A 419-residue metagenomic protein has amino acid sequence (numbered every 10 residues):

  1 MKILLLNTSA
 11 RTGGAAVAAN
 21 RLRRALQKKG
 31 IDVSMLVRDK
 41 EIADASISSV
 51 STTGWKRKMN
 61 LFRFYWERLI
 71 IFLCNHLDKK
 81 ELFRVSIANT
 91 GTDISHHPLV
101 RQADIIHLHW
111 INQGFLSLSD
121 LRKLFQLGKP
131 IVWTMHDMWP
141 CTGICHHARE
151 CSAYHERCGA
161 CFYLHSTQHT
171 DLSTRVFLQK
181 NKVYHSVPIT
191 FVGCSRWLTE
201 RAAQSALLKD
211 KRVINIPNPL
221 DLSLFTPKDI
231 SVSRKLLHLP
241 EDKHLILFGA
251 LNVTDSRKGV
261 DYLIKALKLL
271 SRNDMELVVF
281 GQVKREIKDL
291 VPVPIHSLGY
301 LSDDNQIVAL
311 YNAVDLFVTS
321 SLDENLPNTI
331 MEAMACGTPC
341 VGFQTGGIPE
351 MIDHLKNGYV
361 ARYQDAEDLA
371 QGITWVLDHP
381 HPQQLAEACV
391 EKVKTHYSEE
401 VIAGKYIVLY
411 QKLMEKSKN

Functional and structural regions predicted by a protein language model:
T142-H147, T167-L224, I230: A short, active-site helix/loop in glycosyltransferases that binds the activated sugar's phosphate group
L239-K258, I264-L267: Conserved donor-binding/catalytic core segment of Leloir-type glycosyltransferases
G281-V308, L316: Nucleotide-activated donor-binding/catalytic signature segment of Leloir-type glycosyltransferases, i.e., the conserved
L322: Aromatic "clamp/platform" in nucleotide-sugar-dependent glycosyltransferases that forms part of the donor/acceptor
M331-E332, T345-L355, Y359-V360: Short acidic/histidine- and often glycine-rich active-site loop of Leloir-type glycosyltransferases that engages
P339-G342: Short hydrophobic beta-strand element within catalytic cores of glycosyltransferases and related nucleotide-activated
H354-L355, Y359-A366, W375-P380: Conserved acidic donor-binding segment of nucleotide-sugar-dependent glycosyltransferases
H381-H396, I402-V408, K412: A short, well-ordered alpha-helix in the C-terminal region of glycosyltransferases
